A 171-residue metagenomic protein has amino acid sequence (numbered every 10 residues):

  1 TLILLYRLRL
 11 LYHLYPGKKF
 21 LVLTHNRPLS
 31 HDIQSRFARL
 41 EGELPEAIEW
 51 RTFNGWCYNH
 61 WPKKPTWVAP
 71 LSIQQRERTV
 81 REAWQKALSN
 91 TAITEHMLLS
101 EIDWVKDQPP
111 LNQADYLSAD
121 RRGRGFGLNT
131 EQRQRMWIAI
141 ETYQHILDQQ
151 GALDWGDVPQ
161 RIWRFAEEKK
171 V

Functional and structural regions predicted by a protein language model:
T1-V171: The feature marks helicase ATPase cores and/or their adjacent C-terminal helical subdomains in SF1/SF2/AAA+ helicases
